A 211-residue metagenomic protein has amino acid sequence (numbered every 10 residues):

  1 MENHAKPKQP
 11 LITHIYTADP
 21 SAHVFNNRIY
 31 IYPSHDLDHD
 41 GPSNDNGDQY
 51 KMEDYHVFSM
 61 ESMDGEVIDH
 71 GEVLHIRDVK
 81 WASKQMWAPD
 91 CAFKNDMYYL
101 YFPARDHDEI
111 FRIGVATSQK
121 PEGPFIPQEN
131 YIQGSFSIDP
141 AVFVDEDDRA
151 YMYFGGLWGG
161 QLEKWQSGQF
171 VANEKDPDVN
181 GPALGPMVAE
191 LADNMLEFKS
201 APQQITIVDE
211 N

Functional and structural regions predicted by a protein language model:
M1-N211: Carbohydrate-active catalytic/glycan-binding domains of CAZyme proteins, especially the secreted or lumenal ectodomains
